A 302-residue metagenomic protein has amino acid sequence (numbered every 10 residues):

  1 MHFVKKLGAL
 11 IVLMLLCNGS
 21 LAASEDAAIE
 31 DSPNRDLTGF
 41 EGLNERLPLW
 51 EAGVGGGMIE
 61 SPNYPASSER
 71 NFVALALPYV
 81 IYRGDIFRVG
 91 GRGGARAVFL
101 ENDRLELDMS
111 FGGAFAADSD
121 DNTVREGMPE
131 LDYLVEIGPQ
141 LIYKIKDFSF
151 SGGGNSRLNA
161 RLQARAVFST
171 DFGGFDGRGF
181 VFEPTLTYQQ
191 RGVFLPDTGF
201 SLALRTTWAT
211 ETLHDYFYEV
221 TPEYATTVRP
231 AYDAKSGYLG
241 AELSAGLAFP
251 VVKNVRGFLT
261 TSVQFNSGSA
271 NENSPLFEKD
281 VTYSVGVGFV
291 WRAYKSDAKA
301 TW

Functional and structural regions predicted by a protein language model:
A23-I86, V290-Y294, W302: Short glycine/proline- and aromatic-enriched beta-strand/turn motifs that initiate or cap beta-hairpins
D26, G174-R256, F265-S269: Outer-membrane beta-barrel transmembrane domain signature
T38-W50, P65-S68, D85-E106, K146-L158 (+4 more regions): Short loop/turn motifs that connect adjacent beta-strands in outer-membrane beta-barrel proteins
R46, S67-F72, F99-E101, G127-Y133 (+4 more regions): Replace "Gram-negative outer membrane beta-barrel proteins" with "bacterial and organellar outer membrane beta-barrel
W50-V54, A76, F87-V89, L105-M109 (+6 more regions): Transmembrane beta-strands of outer-membrane beta-barrel proteins
G56-E60, L77-Y82, G93-V98, I137-Y143 (+6 more regions): Residues on the lipid-exposed face of transmembrane beta-strands in outer-membrane beta-barrel proteins
I59-P65, A114-D120, K144-F148, R165-G173 (+4 more regions): Sequence/structural signature of outer-membrane beta-barrel proteins
L243-W302: Predominantly the C-terminal beta-signal and adjacent terminal strand-loop region of outer-membrane beta-barrel
